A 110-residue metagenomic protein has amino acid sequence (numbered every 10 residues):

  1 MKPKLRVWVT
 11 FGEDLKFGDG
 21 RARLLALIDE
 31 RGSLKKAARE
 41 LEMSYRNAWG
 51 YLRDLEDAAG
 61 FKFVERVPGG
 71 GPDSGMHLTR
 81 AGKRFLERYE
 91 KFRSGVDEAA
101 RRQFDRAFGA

Functional and structural regions predicted by a protein language model:
M1-E13: Short, Lys/Arg-enriched N-terminal segment that forms or immediately precedes the first helix of a structured domain
I28-A38: Short helix-boundary/capping micro-motifs
R39, D57: Alpha-helical residues within the helix-turn-helix
R46-N47: Key DNA-contact positions within bacterial/archaeal DNA-binding proteins
Y51: Residues within the DNA-recognition helix of helix-turn-helix
R66-K91: Basic, amphipathic "hinge/linker" alpha-helix immediately C-terminal to the N-terminal HTH DNA-binding motif
R88-R106: Alpha-helical linker/hinge and terminal dimerization helices associated with HTH transcriptional regulators
